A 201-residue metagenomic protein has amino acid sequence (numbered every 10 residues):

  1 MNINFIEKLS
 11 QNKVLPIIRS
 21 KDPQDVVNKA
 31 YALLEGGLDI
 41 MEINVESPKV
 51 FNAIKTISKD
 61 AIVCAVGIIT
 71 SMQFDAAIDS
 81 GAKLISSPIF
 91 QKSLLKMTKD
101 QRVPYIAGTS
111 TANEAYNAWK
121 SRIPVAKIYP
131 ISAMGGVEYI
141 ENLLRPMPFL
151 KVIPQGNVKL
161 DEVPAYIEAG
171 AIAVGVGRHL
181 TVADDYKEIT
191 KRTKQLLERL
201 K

Functional and structural regions predicted by a protein language model:
M1-G81, D100, V152, L160-D161 (+2 more regions): Conserved N-terminal beta1-alpha1 strand-loop-helix module at the mouth
V14-I18, M41-I43, V63-V66, I85-S87 (+4 more regions): Hydrophobic faces of well-ordered beta-strands that scaffold small-molecule active sites in alpha/beta enzyme cores
G37, G81, I89, R102 (+3 more regions): Conserved functional loop/turn residues at catalytic and ligand-binding sites
V45-P48, I68, F90-Q91, S110-T111 (+3 more regions): Short, ordered loop/turn segments at secondary-structure junctions
D75, S110-A112, Y116-K127, K151 (+5 more regions): Catalytic alpha/beta core domains of metabolic enzymes, predominantly
L84-L94, K127-G136, A169-R192: Glycine-rich phosphate-binding active-site loops on the catalytic face of alpha/beta enzymes
S93-V125, Y129-M134: Histidine/lysine/aspartate-rich catalytic loop segments that bind and position anionic ligands
L143-P146: A charged, well-structured terminal subsegment
